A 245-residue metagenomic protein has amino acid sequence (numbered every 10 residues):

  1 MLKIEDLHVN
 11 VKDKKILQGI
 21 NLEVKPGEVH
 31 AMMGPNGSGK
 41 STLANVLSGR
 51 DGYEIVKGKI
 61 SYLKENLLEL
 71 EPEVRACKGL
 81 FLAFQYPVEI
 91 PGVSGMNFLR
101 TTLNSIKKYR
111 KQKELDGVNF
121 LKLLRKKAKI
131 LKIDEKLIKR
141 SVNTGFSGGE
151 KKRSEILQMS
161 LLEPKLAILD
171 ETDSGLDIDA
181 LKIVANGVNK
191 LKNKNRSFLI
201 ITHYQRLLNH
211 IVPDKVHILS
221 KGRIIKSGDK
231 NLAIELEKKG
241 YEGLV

Functional and structural regions predicted by a protein language model:
L2-I4, L17-G19: Conserved structural motif at the start of ABC-family nucleotide-binding domains
M33-P35: The feature captures the beta-strand-to-loop junction immediately N-terminal to the Walker
K59-R75, N143: ABC ATPase NBD Q-loop/coupling interface
L82-Y86, G92-K108, F120-L123: Q-loop/switch helix immediately C-terminal to the Walker
M159-S160: ABC ATPase C-loop
I168-T172, D179: Walker B catalytic motif
K215, L219, R223-V245: Conserved beta-strand-loop-alpha-helix hinge in the C-terminal portion of ABC ATPase nucleotide-binding domains
